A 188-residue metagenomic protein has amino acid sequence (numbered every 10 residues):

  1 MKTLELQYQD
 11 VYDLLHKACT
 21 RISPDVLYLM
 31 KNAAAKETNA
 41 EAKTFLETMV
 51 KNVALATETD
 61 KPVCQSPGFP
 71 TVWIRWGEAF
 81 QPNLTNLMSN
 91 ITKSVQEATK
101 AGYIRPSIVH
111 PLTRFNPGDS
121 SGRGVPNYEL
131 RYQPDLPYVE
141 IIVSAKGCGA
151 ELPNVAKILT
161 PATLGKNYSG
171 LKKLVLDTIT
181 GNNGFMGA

Functional and structural regions predicted by a protein language model:
M1-A188: Non-transmembrane, aqueous-exposed alpha-helical and coiled segments at domain scale
